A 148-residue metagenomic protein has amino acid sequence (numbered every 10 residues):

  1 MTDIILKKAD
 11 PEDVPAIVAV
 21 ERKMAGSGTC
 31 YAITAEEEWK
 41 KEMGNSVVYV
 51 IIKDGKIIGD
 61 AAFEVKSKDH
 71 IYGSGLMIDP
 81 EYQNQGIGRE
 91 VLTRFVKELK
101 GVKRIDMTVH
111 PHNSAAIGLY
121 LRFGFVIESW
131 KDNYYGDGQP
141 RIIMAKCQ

Functional and structural regions predicted by a protein language model:
M1-E12, Q148: Conserved N-terminal entry element of GNAT/NAT acetyltransferase domains
K8-V14, V18-E81, L92-R94, E98: Acetyl-CoA-dependent GNAT
S46, Q139-I143: Short hydrophobic/aromatic beta-strand or adjacent loop that forms the aromatic wall/cage of a ligand/substrate-binding
V50-I52, I143-C147: Short, well-ordered beta-strand micro-motif
K56, D79-T93, V102, H110-G118 (+1 more regions): Conserved glycine-rich acetyl-CoA-binding loop
M107-I117, N133-G138: Conserved beta-strand-loop-alpha-helix junction that forms the acyl-donor binding cleft
